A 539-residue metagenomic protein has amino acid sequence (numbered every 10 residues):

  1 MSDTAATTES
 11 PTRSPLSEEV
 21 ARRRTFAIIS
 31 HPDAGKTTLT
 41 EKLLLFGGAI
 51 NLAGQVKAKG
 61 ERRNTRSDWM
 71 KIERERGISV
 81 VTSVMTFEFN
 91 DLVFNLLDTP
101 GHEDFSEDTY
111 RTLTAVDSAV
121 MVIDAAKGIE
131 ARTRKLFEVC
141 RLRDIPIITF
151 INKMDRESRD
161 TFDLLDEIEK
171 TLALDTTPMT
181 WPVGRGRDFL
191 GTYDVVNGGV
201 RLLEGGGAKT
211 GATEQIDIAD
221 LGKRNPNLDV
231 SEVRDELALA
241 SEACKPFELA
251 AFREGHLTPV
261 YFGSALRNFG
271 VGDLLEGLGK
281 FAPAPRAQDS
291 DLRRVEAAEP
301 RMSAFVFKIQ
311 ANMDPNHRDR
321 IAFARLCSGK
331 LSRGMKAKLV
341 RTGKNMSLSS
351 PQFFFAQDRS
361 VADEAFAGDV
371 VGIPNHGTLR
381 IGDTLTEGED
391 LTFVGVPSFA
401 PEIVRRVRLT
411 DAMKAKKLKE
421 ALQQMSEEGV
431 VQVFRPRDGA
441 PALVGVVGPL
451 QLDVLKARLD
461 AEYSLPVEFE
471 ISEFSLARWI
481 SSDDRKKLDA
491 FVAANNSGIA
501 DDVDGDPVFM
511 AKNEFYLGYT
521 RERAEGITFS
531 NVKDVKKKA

Functional and structural regions predicted by a protein language model:
M1-A539: Structural and coupling elements of P-loop NTPases
